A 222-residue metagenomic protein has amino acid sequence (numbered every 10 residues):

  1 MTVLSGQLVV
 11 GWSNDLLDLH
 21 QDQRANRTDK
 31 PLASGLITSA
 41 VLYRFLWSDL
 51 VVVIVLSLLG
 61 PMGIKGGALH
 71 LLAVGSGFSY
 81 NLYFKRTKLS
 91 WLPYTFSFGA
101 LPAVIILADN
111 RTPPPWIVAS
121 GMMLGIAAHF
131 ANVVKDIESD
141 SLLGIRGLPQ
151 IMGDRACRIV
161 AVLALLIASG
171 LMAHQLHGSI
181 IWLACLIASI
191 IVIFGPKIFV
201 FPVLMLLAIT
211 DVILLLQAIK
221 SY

Functional and structural regions predicted by a protein language model:
M1-Y222: Multi-pass alpha-helical membrane architecture of UbiA-family and related isoprenoid/lipid prenyltransferases
